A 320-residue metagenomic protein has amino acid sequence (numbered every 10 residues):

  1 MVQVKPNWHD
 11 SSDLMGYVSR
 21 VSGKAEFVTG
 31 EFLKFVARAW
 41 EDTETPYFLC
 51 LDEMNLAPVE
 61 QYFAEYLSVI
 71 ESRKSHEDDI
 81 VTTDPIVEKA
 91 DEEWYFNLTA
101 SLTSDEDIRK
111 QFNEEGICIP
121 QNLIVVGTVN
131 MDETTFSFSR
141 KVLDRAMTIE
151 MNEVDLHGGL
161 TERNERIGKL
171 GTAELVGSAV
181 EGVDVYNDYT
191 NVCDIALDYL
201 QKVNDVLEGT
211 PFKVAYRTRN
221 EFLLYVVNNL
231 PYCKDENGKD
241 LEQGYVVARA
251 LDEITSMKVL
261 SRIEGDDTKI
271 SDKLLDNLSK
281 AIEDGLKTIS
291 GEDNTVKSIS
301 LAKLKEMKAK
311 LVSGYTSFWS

Functional and structural regions predicted by a protein language model:
M1-V176, V180: AAA+ P-loop NTPase catalytic core and its hallmark functional loops
T161-S320: Alpha-helical lid/collar subdomain of P-loop NTPases
